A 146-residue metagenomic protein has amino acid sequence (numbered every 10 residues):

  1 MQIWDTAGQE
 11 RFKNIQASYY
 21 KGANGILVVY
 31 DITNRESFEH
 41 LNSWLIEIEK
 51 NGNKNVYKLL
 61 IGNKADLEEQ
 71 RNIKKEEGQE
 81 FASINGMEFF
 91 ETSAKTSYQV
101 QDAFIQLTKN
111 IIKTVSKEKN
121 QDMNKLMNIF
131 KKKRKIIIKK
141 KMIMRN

Functional and structural regions predicted by a protein language model:
M1-Q16, K21: Switch I (G2) and immediately adjacent beta-strands of P-loop GTPase domains
T6-Q9, N34-R35, S97: The beta1-alpha1 cofactor-binding region of Rossmann-like NAD(H)/NADP(H)-dependent oxidoreductases
N14, S18, G22, E36 (+6 more regions): Acidic, Ser/Thr-rich intrinsically disordered and amphipathic helical segments
A23-N42, G52-N55, A65-N72, S93-K95: Conserved Switch II/interswitch segment of TRAFAC-class P-loop GTPases
T33, S43-I46, K50, I138 (+1 more regions): P-loop NTPase "switch/coupling" elements that transmit nucleotide state to mechanical/effector output
K54-N146: Conserved P-loop small GTPase signature centered on TRAFAC-class small GTPases
